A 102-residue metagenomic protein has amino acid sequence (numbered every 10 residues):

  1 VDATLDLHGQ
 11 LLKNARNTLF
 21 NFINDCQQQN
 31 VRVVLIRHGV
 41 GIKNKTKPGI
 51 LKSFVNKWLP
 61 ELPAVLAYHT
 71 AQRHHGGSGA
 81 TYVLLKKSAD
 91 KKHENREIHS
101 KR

Functional and structural regions predicted by a protein language model:
V1-V33, R37-R102: Long, charged, low-complexity intrinsically disordered regions
